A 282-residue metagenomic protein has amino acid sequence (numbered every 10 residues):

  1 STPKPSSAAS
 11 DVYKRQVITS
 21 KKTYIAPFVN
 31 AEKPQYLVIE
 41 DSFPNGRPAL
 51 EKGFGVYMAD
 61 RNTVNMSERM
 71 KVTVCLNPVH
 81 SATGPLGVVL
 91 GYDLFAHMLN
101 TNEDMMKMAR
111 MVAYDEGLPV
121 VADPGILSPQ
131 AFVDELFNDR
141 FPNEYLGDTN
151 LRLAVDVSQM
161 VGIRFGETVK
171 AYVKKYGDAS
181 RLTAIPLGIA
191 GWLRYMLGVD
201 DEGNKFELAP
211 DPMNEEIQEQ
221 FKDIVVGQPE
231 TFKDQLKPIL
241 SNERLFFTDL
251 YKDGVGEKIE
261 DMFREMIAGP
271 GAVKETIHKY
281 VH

Functional and structural regions predicted by a protein language model:
T2-A9, Y13: Single conserved hydrophobic/aromatic residue that forms the stacking wall/gate of nucleotide- or nucleobase-binding
V12, I18, I25-E32: Active-site loops and adjacent core secondary-structure elements that bind or stabilize anionic groups
F43-N45, L86-H97, G177-D178, Y195-K205: Short helix-capping/linker segments at secondary-structure and domain boundaries
P44-V64, L86-G87: Active-site-adjacent bridging/hinge elements
V64-K71: Conserved phosphate-binding loops in nucleotide/dinucleotide-binding enzymes
K71-G87: Conserved phosphate/anionic-ligand binding catalytic regions in large, soluble enzymes, centered on
G84-P85, D93-P142: Helical catalytic core of nucleic-acid polymerases
N138-Y145, T149-H282: Long, compositionally biased intrinsically disordered regions
